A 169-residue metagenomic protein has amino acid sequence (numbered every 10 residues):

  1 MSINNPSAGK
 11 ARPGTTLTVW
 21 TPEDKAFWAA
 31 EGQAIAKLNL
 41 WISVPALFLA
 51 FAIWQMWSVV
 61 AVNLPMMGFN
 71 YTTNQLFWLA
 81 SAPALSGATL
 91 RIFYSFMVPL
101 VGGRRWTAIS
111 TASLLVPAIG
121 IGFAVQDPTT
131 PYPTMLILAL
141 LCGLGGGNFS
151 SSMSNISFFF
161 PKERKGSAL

Functional and structural regions predicted by a protein language model:
L38-Y71: Extracytoplasmic
N63, S95-F96, L100: Membrane-interface helix termini in secondary transporters
Q75, R164-L169: Cytoplasmic loop-to-transmembrane helix junctions
W78-M97: Central cavity-lining transmembrane alpha-helices of secondary-active solute carriers, predominantly the Major
P99-T111: Cytoplasmic membrane-interface "Motif A"-like loop-to-helix N-cap segments of 12-TM Major Facilitator Superfamily
A112-P128: C-terminal ends and interior cores of transmembrane alpha-helices in multi-pass membrane transporters/permeases
P117, P131-G147: Hydrophobic core of transmembrane alpha-helices in multi-pass small-molecule transporters, especially MFS/SLC-type
G147-P161: Intracellular juxtamembrane helix-capping segments at the cytosolic ends of symmetry-related transmembrane helices
